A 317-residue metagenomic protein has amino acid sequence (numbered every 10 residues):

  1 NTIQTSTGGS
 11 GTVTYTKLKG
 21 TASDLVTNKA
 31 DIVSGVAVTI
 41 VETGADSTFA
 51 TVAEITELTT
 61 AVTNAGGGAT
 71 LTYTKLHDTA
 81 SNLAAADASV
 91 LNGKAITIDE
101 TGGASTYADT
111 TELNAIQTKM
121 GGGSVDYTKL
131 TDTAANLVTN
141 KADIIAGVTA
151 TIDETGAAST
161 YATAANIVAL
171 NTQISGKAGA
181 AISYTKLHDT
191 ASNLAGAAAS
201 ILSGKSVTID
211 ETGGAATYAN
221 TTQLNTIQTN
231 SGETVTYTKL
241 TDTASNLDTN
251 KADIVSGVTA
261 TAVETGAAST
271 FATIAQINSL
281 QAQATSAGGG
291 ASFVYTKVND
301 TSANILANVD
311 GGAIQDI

Functional and structural regions predicted by a protein language model:
N1-I317: Solvent-exposed, low-complexity segments and loops of surface/extracellular structural proteins
